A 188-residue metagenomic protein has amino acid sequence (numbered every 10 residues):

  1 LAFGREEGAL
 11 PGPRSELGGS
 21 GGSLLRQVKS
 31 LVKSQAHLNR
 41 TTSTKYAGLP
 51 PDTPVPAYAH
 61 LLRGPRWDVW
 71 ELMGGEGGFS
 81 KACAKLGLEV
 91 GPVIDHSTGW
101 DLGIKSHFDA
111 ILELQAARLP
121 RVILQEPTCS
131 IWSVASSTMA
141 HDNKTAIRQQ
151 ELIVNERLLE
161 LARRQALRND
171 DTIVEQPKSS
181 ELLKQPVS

Functional and structural regions predicted by a protein language model:
A2-S188: Conserved active-site and SAM-binding loop architecture of S-adenosyl-L-methionine-dependent nucleic-acid
